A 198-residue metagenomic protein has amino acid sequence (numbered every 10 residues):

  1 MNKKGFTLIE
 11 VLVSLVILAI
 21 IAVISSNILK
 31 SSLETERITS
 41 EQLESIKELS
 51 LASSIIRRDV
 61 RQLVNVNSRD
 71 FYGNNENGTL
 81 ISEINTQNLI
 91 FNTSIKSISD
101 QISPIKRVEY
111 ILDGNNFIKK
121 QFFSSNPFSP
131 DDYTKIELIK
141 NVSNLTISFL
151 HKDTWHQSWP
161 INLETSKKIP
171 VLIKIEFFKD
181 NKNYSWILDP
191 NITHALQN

Functional and structural regions predicted by a protein language model:
M1-T7, Q42, P190-N198: Short, Lys/Arg-enriched, disordered terminal segments
N2-L29: N-terminal single-pass transmembrane signal-anchor helix
K4, K135-L138, K168: Extracytoplasmic/secreted proteins and extracellular or luminal domains
N27, L33-F128: Extracytoplasmic beta-strand-rich oligomerization domains located immediately C-terminal to a leader/signal peptide
K96-S97, D113-G114, Y133-I139, L145-I147: Periplasmic/extracellular, small/polar-rich flexible segments of pilin-like filament-forming proteins
I102, P127-I136, S158, W186-I187 (+1 more regions): A short, polar/proline- and glycine-enriched secondary-structure boundary/capping micro-motif
N141-N198: Short linear sequence signals and composition-biased patches located at protein termini or domain-edge surfaces
